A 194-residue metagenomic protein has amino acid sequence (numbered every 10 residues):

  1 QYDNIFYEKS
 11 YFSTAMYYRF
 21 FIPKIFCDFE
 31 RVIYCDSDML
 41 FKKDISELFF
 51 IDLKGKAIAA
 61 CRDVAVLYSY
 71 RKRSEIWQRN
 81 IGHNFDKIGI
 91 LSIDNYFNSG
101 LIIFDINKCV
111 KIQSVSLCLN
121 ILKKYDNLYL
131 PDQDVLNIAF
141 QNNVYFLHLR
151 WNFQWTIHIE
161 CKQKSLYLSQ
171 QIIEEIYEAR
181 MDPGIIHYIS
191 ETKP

Functional and structural regions predicted by a protein language model:
Q1-P194: Glycosyltransferase catalytic domains, chiefly GT-A lineage
